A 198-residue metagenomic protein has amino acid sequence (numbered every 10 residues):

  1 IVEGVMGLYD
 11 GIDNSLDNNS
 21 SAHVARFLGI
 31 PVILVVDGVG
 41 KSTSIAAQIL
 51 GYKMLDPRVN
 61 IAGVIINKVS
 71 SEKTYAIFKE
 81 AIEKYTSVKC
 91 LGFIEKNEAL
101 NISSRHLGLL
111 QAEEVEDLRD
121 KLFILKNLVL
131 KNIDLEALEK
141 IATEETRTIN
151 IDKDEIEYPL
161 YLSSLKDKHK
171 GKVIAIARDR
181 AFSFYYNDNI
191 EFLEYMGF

Functional and structural regions predicted by a protein language model:
I1-L28, V32, V36-G63, E72-A76 (+1 more regions): ATP-dependent carboxylate-amine ligase catalytic core
I1-Y9, A22, R147-N150, E157 (+1 more regions): Charged/polar interaction segments and conserved charged motifs
V24, A81, F192-Y195: Amphipathic alpha-helical segments that form well-ordered structural scaffolds and often line/cohere around active
L28, T86-V88, M196: Short, structured coil segments at secondary-structure junctions
G38, K68, R178-R180: Residue-level signal for short, function-critical loop segments
S42-L162: Internal gly/pro-rich beta-alpha loop/helix module that stabilizes soluble enzyme cofactors or their anionic handles
K166, K170-F198: Phosphate-binding active sites in nucleotide-utilizing proteins
